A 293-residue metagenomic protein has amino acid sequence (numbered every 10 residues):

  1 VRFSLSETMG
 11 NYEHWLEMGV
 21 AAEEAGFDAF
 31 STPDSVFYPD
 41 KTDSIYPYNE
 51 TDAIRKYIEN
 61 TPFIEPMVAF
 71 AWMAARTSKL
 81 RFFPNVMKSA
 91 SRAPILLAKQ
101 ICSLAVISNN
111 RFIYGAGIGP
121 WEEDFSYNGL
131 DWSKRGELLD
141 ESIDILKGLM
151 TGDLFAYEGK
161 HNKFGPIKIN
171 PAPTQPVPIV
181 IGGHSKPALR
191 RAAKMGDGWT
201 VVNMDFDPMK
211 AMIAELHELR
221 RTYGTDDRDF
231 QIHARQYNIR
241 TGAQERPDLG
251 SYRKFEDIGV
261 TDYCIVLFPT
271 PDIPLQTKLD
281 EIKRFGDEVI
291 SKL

Functional and structural regions predicted by a protein language model:
V1-L293: Active-site-adjacent structural elements that line small-molecule/cofactor binding pockets in enzymes
